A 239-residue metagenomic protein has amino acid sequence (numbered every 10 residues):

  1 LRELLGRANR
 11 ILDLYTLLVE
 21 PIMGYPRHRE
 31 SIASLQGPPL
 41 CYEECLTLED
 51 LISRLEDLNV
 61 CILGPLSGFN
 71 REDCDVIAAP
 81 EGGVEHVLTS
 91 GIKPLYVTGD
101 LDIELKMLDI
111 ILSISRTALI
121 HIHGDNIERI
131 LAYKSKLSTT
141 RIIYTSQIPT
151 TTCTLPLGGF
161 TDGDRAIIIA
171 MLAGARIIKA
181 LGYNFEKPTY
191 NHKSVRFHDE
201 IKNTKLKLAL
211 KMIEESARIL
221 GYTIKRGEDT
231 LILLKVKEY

Functional and structural regions predicted by a protein language model:
L1-R2, C41-I114: Metabolite-binding pocket within alpha/beta catalytic cores that recognizes anionic/polar moieties
L1-V60, G68-N70, T189-N191, V195-Y239: N-terminal donor/sugar-recognition subdomains of glycan-related enzymes, prototypically the membrane-proximal stem
C61-L66, E81, D162, I177-Y190: Glycine-rich anion-binding loop/nest that anchors nucleotide
I62-L63, A78-E81, G99, I120 (+3 more regions): General beta-strand structural signal in soluble alpha/beta enzymes
V76, V84-A175: Acidic/Gly/His-enriched mid-domain segments of enzyme catalytic cores or analogous surface patches that mediate
E81, F160, D164, D199 (+1 more regions): Electropositive phosphate-/nucleotide-binding environments in soluble metabolic enzymes
S135-S138, R176, Y183, K211-Y222: Generic secondary-structure signature for well-ordered alpha-helical cores
R141, I177-E186, E200-L208: Buried, small/hydrophobic-residue-enriched core segments of structured protein domains
